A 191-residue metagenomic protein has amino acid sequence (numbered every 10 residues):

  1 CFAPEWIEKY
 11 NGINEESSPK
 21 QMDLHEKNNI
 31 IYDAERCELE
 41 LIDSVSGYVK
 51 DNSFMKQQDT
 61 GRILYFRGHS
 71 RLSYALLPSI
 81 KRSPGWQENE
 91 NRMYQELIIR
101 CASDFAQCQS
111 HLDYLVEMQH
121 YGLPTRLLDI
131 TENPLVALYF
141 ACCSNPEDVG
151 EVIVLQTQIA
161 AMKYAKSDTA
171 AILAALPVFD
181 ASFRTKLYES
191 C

Functional and structural regions predicted by a protein language model:
F2-W6, N14-C191: Catalytic-core elements of nucleic-acid end-processing and repair enzymes
